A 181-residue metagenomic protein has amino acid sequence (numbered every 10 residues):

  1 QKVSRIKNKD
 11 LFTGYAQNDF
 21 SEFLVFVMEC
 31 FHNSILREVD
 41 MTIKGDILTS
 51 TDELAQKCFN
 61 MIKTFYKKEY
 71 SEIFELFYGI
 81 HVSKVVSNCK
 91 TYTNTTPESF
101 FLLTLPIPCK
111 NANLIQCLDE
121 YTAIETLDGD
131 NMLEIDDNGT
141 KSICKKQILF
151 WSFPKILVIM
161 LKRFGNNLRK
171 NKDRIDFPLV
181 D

Functional and structural regions predicted by a protein language model:
Q1-L54, I107, S152, I156-R163: USP/UBP deubiquitinase core
S4-K9, E29-H32, L36, K67 (+5 more regions): Generic surface-pattern signal
K9-A16, I62, L76, I124: Generic alpha-helical structural element
G14-V25, Q56, K67, S71 (+2 more regions): Short, amphipathic alpha-helical segments
I43, L48, D52, Q56-E72 (+2 more regions): Exposed substrate/partner-binding surface patches
